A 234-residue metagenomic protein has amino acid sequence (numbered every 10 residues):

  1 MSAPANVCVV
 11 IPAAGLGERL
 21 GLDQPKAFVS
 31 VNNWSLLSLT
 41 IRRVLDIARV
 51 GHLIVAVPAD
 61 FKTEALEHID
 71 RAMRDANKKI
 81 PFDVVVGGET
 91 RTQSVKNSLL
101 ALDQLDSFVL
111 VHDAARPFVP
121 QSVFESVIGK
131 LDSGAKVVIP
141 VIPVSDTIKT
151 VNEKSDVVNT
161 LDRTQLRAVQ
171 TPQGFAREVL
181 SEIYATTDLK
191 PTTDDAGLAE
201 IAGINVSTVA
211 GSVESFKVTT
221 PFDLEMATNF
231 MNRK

Functional and structural regions predicted by a protein language model:
M1, S215-K234: Hydrophobic helical membrane-anchoring modules
S2-T63: N-terminal glycine-rich phosphate-binding loop and ensuing alpha1 helix
A3-P4, L102-S107, D132-G134: Glycine-rich phosphate-binding loop signature in dinucleotide/nucleotide-binding domains
N6, G51-L53, F108, K136-V137 (+1 more regions): Residues at the starts of beta-strands that form the adenosine-phosphate
I11, L37, S98, H112-D113 (+3 more regions): Residue-level signal for inorganic ion chemistry
V31, K149-N152, K217-T219: Short beta-strand-to-turn element immediately C-terminal to the catalytic PLP-Schiff-base lysine in fold type I
R71-F108: Short phosphate-binding loop-to-helix
F118-V209: Conserved core of the sugar-phosphate nucleotidyltransferase
